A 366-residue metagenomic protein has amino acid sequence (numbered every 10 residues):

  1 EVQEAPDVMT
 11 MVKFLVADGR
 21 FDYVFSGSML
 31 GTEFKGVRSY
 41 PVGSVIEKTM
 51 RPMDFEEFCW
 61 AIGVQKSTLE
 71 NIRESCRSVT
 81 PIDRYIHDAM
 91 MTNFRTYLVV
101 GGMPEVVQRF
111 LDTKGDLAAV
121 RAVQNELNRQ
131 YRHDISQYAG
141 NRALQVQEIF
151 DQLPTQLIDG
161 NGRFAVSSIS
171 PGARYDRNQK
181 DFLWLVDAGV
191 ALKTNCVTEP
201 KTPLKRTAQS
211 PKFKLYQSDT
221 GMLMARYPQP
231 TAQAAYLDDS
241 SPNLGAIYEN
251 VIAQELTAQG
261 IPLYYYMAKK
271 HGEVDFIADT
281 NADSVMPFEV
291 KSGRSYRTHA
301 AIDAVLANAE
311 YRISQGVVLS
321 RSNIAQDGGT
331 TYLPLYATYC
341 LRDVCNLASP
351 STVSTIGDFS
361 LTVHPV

Functional and structural regions predicted by a protein language model:
Q3-V24: Conserved Walker B catalytic segment
D22-S28, T49: Structural recognition of the conserved hydrophobic beta-strand(s) that form the central parallel beta-sheet of P-loop
M29-E33, P52-E57, T198, M222-L223 (+1 more regions): Conserved nucleotide-binding/hydrolysis micro-motifs of P-loop NTPases
F34-I158: Interdomain motor-coupling "hinge/lid" segment immediately C-terminal to the ATP-binding subdomain of NTP-driven enzymes
Q108-S284: Accessory nucleic acid-recognition modules appended to NTPase machines
S292-L333: Catalytic cores of nucleic-acid endonucleases
R321-V366: Domain-level recognition of nuclease-like catalytic cores that cleave nucleotide substrates
